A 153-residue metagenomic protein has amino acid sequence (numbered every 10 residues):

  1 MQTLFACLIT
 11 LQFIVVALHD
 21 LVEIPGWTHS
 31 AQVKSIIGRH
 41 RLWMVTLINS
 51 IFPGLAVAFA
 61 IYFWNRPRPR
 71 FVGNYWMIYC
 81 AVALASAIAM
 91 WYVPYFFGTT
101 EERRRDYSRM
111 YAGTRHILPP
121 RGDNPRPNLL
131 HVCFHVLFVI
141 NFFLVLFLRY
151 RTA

Functional and structural regions predicted by a protein language model:
M1-Q12, F63-A83: Interfacial segments of alpha-helical transmembrane regions
I9-F13, I51-A60, F134-V145: Hydrophobic cores of alpha-helical transmembrane segments in multi-pass inner/ER membrane proteins, independent
F13-I48: Hydrophobic transmembrane helix segments
H40-Y62, Y79-A81: Core segments of alpha-helical transmembrane spans in multipass integral membrane proteins
I48-P53, H116-I140: Hydrophobic alpha-helical transmembrane segments
G73, M77-T99: C-terminal halves and exits of single transmembrane alpha-helices
W91-T114: Juxtamembrane non-transmembrane "cap" segments at the membrane-aqueous interface of multi-pass membrane proteins
F143-A153: Juxtamembrane boundary at the C-terminal end of a transmembrane helix
